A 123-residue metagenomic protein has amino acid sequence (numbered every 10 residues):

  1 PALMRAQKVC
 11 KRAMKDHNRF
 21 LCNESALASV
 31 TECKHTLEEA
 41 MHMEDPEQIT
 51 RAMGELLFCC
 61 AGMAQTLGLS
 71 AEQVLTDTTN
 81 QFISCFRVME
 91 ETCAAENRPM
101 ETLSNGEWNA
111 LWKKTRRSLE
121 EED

Functional and structural regions predicted by a protein language model:
P1-M53, L57-D123: Flexible "arm" and connector segments at domain edges
